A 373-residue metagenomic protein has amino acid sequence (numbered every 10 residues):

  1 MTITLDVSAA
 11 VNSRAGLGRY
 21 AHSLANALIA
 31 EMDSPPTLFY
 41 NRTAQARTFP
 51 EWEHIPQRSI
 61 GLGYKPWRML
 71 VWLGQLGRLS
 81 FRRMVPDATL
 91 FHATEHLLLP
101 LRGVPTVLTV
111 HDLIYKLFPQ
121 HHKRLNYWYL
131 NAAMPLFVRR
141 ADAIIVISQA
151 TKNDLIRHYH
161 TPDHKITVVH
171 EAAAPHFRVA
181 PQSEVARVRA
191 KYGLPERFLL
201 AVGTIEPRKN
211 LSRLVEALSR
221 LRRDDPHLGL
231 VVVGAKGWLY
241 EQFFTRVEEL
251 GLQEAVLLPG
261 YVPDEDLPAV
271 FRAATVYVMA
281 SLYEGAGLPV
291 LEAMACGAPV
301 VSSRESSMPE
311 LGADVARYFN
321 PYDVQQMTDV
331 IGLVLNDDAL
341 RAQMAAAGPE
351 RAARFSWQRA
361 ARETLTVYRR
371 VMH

Functional and structural regions predicted by a protein language model:
M1-H373: Carbohydrate transferase catalytic cores enriched for Leloir-type hexosyltransferases
